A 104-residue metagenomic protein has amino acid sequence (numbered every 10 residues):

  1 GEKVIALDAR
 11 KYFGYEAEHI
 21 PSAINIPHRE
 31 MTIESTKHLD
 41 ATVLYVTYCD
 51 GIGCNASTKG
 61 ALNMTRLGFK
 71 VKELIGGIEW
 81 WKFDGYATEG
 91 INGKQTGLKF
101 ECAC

Functional and structural regions predicted by a protein language model:
G1: Periplasmic peptidoglycan-binding/tethering modules of Gram-negative envelope proteins
V4, E16-L44, G51-C104: Rhodanese-like catalytic fold shared by cysteine-dependent sulfurtransferases and DSP/PTP-type phosphatases
A6-D8: Structural scaffold elements adjacent to functional motifs in cytosolic proteins
Y12: Histidine/lysine/aspartate-rich catalytic loop segments that bind and position anionic ligands
